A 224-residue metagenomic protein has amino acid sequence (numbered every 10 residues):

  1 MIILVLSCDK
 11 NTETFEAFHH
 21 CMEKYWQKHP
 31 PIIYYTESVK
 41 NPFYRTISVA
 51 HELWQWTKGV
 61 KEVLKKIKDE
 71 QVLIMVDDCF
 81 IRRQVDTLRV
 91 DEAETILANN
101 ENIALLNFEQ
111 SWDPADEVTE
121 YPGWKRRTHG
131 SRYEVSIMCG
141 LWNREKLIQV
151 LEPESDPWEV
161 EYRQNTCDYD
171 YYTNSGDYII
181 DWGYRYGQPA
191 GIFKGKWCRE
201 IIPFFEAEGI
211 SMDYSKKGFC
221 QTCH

Functional and structural regions predicted by a protein language model:
M1-Q71: N-terminal anchoring/stem segment of glycosyltransferases
C8-N11, E37-N41, L53, D78-I81 (+2 more regions): Short, solvent-exposed loop/turn segments at secondary-structure junctions
I33-Y34, V72-I74, A104-E109, L141 (+1 more regions): A structural signal for short, well-ordered beta-strand segments and their strand-loop junctions that often border
D69-R82: Short beta-strand-to-loop acidic/aromatic patch adjacent to the donor-nucleotide binding site
R83-P114: Conserved donor-nucleotide/metal-binding helix-loop-beta segment in metal-dependent transferases, i.e., the alpha-helix
V118-R132: Short, flexible, basic/aromatic active-site loop/helix in glycosyltransferases
E134-E200: Catalytic core and acceptor-binding pocket of nucleotide-sugar-dependent glycosyltransferases
